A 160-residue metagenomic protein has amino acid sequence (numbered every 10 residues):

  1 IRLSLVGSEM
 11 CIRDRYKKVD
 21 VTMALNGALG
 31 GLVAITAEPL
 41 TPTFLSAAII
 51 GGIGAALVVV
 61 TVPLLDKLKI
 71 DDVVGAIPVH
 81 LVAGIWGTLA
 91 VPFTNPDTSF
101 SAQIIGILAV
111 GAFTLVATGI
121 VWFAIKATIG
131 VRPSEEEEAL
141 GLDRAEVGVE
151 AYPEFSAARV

Functional and structural regions predicted by a protein language model:
I1-G7, C11-I12: Single conserved hydrophobic/aromatic residue that forms the stacking wall/gate of nucleotide- or nucleobase-binding
E9, G31-T36, A56, V60-L64 (+1 more regions): Alpha-helical transmembrane segments of multipass membrane proteins
K18-L29, V73-V79: Cytoplasmic-side transmembrane-helix entry/capping segments in multi-pass membrane proteins
L25-P39, L81-T88: Small-residue-rich segments of transmembrane alpha-helices in multi-pass membrane proteins, especially helix faces
T36-S46, P96-S99: Helix-coil boundary and interhelical linker segments in multi-pass alpha-helical membrane proteins
G87-N95, W122, K126: Juxtamembrane/transmembrane-helix interface segments of polytopic membrane transporters
D97-A112: Structural signal for the N-terminal portions of transmembrane helices and their immediately preceding loop/interface
I125-V160: Extramembrane terminal tails and long inter-domain/linker segments of multi-pass membrane proteins
